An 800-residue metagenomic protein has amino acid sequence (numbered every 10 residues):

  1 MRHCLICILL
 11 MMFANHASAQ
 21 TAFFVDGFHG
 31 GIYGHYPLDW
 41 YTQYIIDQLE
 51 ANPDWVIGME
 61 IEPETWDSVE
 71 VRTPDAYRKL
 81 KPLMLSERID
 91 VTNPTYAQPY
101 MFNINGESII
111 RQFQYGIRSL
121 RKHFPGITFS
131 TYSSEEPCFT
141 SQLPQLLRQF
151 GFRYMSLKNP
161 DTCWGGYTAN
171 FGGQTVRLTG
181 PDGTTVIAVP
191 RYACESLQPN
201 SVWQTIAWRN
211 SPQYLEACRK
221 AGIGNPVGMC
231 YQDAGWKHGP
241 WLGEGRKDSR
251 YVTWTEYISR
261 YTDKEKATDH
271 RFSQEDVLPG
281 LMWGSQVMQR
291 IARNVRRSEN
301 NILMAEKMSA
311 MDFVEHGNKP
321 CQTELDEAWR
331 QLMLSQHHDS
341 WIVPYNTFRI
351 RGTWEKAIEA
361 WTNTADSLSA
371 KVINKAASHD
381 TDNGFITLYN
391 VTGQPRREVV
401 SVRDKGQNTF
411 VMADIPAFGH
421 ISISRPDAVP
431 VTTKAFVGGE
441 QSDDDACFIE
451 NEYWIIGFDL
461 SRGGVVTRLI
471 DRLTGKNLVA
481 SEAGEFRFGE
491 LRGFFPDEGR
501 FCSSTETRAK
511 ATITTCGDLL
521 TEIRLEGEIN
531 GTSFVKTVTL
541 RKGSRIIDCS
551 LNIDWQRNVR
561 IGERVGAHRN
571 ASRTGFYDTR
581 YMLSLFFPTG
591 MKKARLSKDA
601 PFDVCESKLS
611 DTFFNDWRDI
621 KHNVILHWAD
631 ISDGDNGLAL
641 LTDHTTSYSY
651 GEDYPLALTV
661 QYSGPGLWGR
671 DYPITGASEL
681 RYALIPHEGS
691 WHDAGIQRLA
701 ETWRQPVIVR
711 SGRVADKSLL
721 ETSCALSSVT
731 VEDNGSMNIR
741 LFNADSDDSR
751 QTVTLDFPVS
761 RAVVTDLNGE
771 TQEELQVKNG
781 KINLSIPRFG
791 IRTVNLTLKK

Functional and structural regions predicted by a protein language model:
M1-Q20: Bacterial Sec-dependent N-terminal signal peptides
I8, L143-L146, G172, N374-K800: C-terminal (or distal) subdomains of carbohydrate-active enzymes
A19-R111, L120, F150: N-terminal catalytic cores of secreted or lumenal carbohydrate-active enzymes
T21-H35, G172-D380, V391, I415 (+2 more regions): Active-site and substrate-binding clefts of carbohydrate-active enzymes
E60-V69, T95-A97, Y132-T140, K158-W164 (+2 more regions): Short, solvent-exposed turn/loop segments enriched in Gly/Ser/Thr/Pro and often Arg
A76-P94, P144-F171, V176-D182: Acidic, His- and aromatic-enriched active-site or binding-groove loops in soluble protein domains that engage sugars
P99-K122, Y192-C218, T521: Alpha-helical scaffold elements lining the catalytic groove of polysaccharide deacetylases
H123-N170, W236-G245, A600: Catalytic domains of cell-wall/extracellular-matrix polysaccharide-remodeling enzymes, centered on de-N-acetylation
